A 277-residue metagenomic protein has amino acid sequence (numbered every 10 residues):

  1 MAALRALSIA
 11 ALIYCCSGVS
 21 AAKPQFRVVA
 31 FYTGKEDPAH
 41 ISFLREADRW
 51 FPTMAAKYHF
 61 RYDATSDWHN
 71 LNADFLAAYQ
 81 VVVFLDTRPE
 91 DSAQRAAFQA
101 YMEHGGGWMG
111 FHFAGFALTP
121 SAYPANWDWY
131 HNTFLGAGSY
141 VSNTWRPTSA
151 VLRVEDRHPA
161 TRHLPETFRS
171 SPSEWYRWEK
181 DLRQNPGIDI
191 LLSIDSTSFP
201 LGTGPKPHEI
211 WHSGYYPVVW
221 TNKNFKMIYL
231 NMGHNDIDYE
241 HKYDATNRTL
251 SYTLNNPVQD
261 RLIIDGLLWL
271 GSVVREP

Functional and structural regions predicted by a protein language model:
M1-V19: Fungal secretory targeting signals
K23-F26, S42, W50-T53, K57 (+3 more regions): Extracellular ligand-binding/catalytic regions of CAZymes and related secreted enzymes and adhesion modules
K23-L118: Helical hinge/lid and interdomain linker segments adjacent to catalytic or ligand-binding clefts that mediate domain
K35-E36, N70, P89, G115-A117 (+3 more regions): Short, solvent-exposed loop/turn segments at secondary-structure junctions
A39, T148, L152, S251-N255: A general boundary/transition motif marking the beginning of the first structured unit of a protein
E46-W50, A93, A97, W129 (+2 more regions): Extracytoplasmic/secreted proteins, especially bacterial periplasmic and envelope-associated proteins
R88-E166: A glycine-rich, often tryptophan-bearing local segment used as a flexible ligand/cofactor-contacting loop or short
Y140-N231: Catalytic beta-strand/loop cores that center a nucleophilic Ser/Cys/Thr and support acyl-enzyme chemistry
